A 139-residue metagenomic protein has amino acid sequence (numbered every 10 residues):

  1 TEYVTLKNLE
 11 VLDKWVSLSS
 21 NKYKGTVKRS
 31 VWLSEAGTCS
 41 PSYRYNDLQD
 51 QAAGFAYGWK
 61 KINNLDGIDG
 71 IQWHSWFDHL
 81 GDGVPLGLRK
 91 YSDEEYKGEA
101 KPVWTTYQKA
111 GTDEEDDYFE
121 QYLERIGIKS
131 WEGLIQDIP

Functional and structural regions predicted by a protein language model:
T1-Y45: Noncatalytic carbohydrate-binding groove/subsite architecture in carbohydrate-active enzymes
S40-P139: Aromatic-rich peripheral "rim/lid" segments of glycoside hydrolase catalytic domains that contact and position glycan
